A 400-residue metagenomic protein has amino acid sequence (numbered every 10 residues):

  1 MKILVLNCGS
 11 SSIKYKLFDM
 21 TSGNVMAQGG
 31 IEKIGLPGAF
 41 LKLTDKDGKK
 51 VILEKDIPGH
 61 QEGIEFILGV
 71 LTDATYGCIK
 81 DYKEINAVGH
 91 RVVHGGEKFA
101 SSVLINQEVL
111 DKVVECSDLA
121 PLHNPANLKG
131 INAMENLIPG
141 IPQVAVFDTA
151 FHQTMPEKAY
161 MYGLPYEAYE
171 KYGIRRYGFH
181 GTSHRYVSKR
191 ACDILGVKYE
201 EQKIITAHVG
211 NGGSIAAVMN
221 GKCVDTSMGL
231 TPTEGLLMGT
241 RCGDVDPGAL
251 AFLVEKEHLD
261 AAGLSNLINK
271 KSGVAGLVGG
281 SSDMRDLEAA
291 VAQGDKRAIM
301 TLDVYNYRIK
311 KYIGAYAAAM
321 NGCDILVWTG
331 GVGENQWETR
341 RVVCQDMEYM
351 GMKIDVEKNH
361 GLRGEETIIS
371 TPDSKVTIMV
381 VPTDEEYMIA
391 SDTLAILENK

Functional and structural regions predicted by a protein language model:
M1-G96: N-terminal glycine/serine-rich phosphate-binding loop of ATP-dependent small-molecule kinases, especially carbohydrate
G9, H90-V93, V209, V327-N335: Glycine-rich beta-strand-to-loop/alpha-helix junction loops that act as flexible
S12, D324-D346: Glycine-rich phosphate-binding loops at beta-strand->alpha-helix junctions
V70-I85, A191-K198, I313-D324: Phosphate/pyrophosphate-binding loops at sites that engage ATP/ADP/AMP, CoA/4′-phosphopantetheine, polyphosphate
L71, T75-H123, V144, A150-A159: Short beta-strand-loop/turn "lid" adjacent to the catalytic site in phosphate-handling enzymes
F151-K256: Glycine-rich phosphate-binding loop of actin/hexokinase-like ATP-binding domains
N266, G273-L277, M284-A319: Adenine-nucleotide phosphate-binding core of ATP-dependent small-molecule kinases
W337, R341-E385: Conserved phosphate-binding/catalytic loops in two-lobed NTP-binding clefts
